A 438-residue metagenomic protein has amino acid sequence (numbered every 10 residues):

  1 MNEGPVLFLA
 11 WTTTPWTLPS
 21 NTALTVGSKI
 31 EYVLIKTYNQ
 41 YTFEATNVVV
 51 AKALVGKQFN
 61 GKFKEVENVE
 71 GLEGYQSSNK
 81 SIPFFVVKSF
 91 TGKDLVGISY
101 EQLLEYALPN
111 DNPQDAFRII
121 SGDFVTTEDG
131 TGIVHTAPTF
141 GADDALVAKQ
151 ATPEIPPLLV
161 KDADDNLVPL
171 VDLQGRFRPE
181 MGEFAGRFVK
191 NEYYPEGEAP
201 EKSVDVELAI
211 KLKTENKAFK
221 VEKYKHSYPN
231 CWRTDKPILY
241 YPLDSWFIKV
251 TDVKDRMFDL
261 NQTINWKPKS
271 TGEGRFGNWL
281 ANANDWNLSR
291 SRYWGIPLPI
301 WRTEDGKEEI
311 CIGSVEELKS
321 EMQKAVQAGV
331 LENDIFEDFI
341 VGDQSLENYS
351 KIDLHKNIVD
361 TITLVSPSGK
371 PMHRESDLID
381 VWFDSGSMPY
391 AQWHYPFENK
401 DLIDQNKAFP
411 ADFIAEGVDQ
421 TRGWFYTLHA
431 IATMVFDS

Functional and structural regions predicted by a protein language model:
N2-L9, P15-S438: Non-cofactor substrate-recognition interfaces
